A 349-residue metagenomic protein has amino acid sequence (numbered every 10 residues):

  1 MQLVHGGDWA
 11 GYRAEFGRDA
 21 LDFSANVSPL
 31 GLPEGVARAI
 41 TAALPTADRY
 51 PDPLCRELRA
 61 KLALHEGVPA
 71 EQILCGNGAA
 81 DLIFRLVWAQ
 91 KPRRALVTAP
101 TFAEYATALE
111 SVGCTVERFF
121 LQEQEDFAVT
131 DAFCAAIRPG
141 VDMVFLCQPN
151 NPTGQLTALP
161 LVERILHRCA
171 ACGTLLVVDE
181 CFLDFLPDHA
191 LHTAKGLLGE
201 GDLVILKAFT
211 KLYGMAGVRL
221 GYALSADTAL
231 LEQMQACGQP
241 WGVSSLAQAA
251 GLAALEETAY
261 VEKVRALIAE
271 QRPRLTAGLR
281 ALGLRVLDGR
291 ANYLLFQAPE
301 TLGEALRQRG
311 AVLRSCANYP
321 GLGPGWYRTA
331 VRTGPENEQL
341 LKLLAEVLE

Functional and structural regions predicted by a protein language model:
M1-R49: N-terminal "arm"/small-domain region of PLP-dependent enzymes with the aminotransferase-like
G31-P33, L54, D202-L287: PLP-dependent aminotransferase class I/II
P51, A63-R85: Short loop-beta-helix segment that forms the pyridoxal 5′-phosphate
W88-L146: PLP-dependent aminotransferase-like
E110, F127-G140, P152-L176, E180-L212: Active-site pre-lysine segment of PLP-dependent enzymes
R118-F120, M143-N150, L176-E180, L287-D288: Short beta-strands and strand-loop turn motifs
P160, Q308-R309, N318-E349: PLP-dependent enzyme catalytic core of the Aspartate aminotransferase-like
I268-A269, L279-G310: Conserved PLP-binding catalytic core of the aspartate aminotransferase-like
